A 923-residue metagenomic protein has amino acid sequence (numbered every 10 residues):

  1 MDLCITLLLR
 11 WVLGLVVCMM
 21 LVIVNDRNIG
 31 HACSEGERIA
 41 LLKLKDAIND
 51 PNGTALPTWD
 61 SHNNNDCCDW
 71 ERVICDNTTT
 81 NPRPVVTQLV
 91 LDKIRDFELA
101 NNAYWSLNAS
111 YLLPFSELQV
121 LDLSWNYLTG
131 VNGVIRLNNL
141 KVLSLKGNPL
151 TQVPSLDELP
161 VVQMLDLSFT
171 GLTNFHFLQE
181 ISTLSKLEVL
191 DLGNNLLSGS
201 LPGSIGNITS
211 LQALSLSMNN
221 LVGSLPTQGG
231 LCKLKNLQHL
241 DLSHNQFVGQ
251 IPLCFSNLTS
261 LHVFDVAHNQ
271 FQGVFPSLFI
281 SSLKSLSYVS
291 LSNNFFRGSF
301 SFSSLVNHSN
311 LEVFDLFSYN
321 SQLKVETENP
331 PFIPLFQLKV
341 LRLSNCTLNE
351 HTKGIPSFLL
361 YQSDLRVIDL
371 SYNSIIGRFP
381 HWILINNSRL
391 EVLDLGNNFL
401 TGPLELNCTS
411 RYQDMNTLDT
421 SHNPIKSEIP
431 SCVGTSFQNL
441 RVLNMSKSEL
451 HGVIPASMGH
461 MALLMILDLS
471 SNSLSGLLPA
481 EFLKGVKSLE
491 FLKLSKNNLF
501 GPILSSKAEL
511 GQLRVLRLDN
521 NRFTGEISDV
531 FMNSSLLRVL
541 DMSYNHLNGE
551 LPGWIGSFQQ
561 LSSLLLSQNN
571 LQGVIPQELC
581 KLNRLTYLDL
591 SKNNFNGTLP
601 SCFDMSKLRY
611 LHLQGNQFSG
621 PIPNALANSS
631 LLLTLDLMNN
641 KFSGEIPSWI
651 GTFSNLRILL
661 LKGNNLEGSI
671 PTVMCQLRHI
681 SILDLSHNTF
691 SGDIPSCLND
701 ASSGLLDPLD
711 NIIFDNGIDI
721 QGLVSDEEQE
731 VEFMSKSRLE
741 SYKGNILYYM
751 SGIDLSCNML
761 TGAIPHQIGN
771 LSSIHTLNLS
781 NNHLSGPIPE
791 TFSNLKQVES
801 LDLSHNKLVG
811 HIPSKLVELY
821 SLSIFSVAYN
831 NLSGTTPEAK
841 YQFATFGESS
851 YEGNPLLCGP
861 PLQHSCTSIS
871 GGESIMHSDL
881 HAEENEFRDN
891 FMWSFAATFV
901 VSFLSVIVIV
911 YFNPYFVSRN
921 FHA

Functional and structural regions predicted by a protein language model:
M1-A923: Plant-biased, solvent-exposed loop and capping regions within N-terminal extracellular ligand-binding ectodomains
